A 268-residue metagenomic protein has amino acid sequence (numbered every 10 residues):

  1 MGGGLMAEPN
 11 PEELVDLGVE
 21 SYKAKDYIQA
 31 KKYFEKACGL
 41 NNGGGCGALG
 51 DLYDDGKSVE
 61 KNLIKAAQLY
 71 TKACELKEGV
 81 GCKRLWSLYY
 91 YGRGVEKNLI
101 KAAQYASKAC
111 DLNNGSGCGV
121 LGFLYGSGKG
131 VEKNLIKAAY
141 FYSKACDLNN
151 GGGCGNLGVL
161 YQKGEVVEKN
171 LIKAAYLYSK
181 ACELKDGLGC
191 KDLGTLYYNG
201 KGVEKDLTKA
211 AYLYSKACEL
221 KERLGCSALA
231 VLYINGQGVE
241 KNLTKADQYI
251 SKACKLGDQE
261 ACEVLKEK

Functional and structural regions predicted by a protein language model:
P9-K36, D51: Alpha-helical segment of the N-proximal tetratricopeptide repeat
P9-N10, S21-Y22, G39-G43, D55-K57 (+15 more regions): Short helix-capping/linker turns of helical repeat alpha-solenoids
P11, K252-K268: Terminal, low-structured helical/coil segments at or just beyond the last alpha-helical repeat
L14-S21, A48-D55, R84-Y91, V120-S127 (+4 more regions): Hydrophobic face of amphipathic alpha-helices that form TPR/SEL1-like repeat modules and related alpha-solenoid
Y70-A73, A217, E240-Q259: TPR/TPR-like (Sel1-like) alpha-helical repeat modules
